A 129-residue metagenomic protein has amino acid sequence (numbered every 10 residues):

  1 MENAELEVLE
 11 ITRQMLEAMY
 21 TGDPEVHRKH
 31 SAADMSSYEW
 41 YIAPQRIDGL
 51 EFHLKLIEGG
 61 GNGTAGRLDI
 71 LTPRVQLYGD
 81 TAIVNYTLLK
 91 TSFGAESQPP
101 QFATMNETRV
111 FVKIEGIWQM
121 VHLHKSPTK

Functional and structural regions predicted by a protein language model:
N3-L6, P24-Y78, T87, Q101-F102: A solvent-exposed, acidic/Ser-Thr-rich amphipathic alpha-helical stretch
E39, S92, V112-K113: Residue-level signal for short segments within beta-strands and strand-turn junctions of well-structured beta-sheet
I83, T104-K129: Short beta-strand edge/turn micro-motifs at domain boundaries
Y86-F93: Generic short beta-strand segments
